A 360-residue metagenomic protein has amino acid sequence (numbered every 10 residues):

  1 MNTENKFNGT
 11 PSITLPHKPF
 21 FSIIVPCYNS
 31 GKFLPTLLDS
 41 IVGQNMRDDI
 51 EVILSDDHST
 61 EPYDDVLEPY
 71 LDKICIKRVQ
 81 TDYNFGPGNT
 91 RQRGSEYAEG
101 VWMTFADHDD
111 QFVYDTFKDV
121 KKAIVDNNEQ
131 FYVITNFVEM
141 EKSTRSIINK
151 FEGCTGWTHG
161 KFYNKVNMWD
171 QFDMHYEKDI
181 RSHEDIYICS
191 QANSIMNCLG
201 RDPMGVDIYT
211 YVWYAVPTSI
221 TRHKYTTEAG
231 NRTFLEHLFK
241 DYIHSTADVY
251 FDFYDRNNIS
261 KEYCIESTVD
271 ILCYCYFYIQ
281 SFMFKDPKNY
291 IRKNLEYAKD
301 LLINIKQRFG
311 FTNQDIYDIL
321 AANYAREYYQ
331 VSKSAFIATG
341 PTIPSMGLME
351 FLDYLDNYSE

Functional and structural regions predicted by a protein language model:
M1-S40: N-proximal low-complexity "stem/linker" segments adjacent to membrane-targeting elements
N2-H17, S194-N197, P203-E360: C-terminal subregions of glycosyltransferases and related glycan-biosynthesis enzymes
D39-D49: Short, acidic, metal-binding catalytic loop of nucleotide-sugar glycosyltransferases
D56-D65, Y83, D107: A conserved acidic beta->alpha catalytic loop
P62, D110-A123: Acidic donor-binding/catalytic loop of UDP-sugar-dependent glycosyltransferases, especially processive GT2
T81-A98: Glycine-rich, basic loop-to-helix element that forms the pyrophosphate-binding segment of sugar-nucleotide handling
M103: Short aromatic/hydrophobic "clamp" motif used to bind/position activated sugar donors
I148-L235: Conserved nucleotide-sugar donor-binding catalytic segment
